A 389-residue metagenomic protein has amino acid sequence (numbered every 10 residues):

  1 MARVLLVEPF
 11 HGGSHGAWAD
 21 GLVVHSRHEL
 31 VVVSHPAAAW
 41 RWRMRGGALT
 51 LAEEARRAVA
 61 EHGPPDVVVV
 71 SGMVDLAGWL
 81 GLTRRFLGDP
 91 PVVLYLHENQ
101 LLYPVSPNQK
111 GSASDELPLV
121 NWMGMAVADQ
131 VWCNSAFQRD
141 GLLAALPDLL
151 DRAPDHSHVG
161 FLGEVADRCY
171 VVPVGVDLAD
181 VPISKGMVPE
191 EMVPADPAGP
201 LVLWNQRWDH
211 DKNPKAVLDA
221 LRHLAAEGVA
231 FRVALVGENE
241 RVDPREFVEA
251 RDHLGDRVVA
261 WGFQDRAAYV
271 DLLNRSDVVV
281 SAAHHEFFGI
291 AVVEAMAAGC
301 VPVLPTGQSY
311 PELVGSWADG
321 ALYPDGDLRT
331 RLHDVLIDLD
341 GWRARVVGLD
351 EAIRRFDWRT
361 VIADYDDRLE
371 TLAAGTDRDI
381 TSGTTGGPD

Functional and structural regions predicted by a protein language model:
W42-G46, G326-D327, D340-T376: A charged, aromatic-enriched C-terminal amphipathic alpha-helix characteristic of glycosyltransferases across folds
D129-M187: Donor nucleotide-sugar binding/catalytic pocket of nucleotide-sugar-dependent glycosyltransferases
V176, E190-K212, L218-H223, V233-A234: Conserved donor-binding/catalytic core segment of Leloir-type glycosyltransferases
R245-A267: Nucleotide-activated donor-binding/catalytic signature segment of Leloir-type glycosyltransferases, i.e., the conserved
D271-S276: Short alpha-helical donor nucleotide-sugar binding micro-motif in glycosyltransferases
H284: Aromatic "clamp/platform" in nucleotide-sugar-dependent glycosyltransferases that forms part of the donor/acceptor
V301-P305: Short hydrophobic beta-strand element within catalytic cores of glycosyltransferases and related nucleotide-activated
P311-V335: Change "using UDP/GDP/dTDP sugars" to "using nucleotide sugars
